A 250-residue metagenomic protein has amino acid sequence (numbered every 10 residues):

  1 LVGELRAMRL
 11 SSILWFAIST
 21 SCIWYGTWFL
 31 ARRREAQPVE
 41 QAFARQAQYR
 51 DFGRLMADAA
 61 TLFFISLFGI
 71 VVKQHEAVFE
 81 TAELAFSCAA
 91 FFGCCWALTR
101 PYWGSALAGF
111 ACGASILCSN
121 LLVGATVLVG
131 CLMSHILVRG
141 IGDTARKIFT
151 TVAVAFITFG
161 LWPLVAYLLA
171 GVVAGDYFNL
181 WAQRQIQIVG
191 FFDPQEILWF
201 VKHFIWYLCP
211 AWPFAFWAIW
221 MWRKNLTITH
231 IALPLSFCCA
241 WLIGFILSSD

Functional and structural regions predicted by a protein language model:
L1-S11: Juxtamembrane segments of multi-pass membrane glycosylation machinery that transfer sugars from lipid-linked donors
M8, H75-E80, F245-D250: Membrane-interface catalytic loops of GT-C/OST-like multi-pass glycosylation enzymes that act
L10-Q48, I65-S66, A89: Transmembrane-helix motifs of polytopic, lipid-linked glycan transferases
I23-G26, I70, Q74, A90 (+2 more regions): Hydrophobic/aromatic residues in alpha-helical transmembrane segments
G69, A82-T99: Specific aromatic-rich, kink-prone transmembrane helix
G69-A82, N120-V123: Short acidic/glycine- and proline-prone juxtamembrane loop motifs at membrane-interface regions of multi-pass membrane
A97, F110-D250: Transmembrane-lumen/periplasm boundary regions of multi-pass, lipid-linked membrane glycan transferases
